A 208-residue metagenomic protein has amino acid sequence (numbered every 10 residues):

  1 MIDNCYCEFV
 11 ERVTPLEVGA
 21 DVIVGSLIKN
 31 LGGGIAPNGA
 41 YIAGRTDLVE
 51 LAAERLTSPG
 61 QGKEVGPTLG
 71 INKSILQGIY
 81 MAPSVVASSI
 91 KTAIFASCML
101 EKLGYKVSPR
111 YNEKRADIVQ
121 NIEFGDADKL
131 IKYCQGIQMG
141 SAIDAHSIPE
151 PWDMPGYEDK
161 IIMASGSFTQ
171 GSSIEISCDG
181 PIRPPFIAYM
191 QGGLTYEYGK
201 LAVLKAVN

Functional and structural regions predicted by a protein language model:
M1-A87, K91, L100, G104-S108 (+1 more regions): Conserved PLP-enzyme active-site core in the AAT-like
E11, G19, L48, A52 (+6 more regions): General structural feature for long, well-ordered alpha-helical segments within catalytic domains of soluble enzymes
E101-N208: Conserved C-terminal alpha-helix-loop-beta "cap" of PLP-dependent enzymes that closes/shapes the active-site mouth
